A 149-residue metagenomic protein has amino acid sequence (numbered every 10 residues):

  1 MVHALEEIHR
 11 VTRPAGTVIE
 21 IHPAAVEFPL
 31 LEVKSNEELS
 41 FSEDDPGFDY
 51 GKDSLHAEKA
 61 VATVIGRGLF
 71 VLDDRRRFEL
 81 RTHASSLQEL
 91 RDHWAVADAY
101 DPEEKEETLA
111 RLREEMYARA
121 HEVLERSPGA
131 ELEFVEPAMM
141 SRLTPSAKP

Functional and structural regions predicted by a protein language model:
M1-I8: A short, conserved alpha-helix within the catalytic core of class I
A4, F28-K34, F41, D101-A110: Short, structured coil/loop segments at alpha-helix boundaries
H9, A15-H83: Conserved catalytic/acceptor-binding region of the Class I
G66-P149: Conserved Class I S-adenosyl-L-methionine
